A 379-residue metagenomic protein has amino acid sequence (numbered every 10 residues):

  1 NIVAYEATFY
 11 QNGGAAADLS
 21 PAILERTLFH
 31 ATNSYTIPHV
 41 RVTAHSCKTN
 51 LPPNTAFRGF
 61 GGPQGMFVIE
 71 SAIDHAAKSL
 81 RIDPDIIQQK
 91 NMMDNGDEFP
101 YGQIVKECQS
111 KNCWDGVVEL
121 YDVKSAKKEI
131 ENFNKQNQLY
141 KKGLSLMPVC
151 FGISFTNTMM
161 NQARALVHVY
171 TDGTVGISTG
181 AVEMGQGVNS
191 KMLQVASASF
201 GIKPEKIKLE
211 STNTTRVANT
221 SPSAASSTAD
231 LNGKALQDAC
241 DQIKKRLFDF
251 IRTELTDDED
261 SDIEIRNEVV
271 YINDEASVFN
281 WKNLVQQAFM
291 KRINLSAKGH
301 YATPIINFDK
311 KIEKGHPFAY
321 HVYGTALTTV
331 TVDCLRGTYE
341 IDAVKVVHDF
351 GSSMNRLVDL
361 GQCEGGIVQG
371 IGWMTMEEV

Functional and structural regions predicted by a protein language model:
N1-N112, G116-E119, K128-V379: Cofactor-binding beta-sheet edge motifs in enzyme active sites
